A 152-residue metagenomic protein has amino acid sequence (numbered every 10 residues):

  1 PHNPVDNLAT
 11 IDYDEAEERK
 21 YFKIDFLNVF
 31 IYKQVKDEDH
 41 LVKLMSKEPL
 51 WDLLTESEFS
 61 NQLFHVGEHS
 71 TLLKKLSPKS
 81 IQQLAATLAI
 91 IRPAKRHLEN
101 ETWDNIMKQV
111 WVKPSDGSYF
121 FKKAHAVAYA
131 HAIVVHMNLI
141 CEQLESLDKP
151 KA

Functional and structural regions predicted by a protein language model:
P1-A152: Mg2+-dependent phosphoryl-transfer active-site scaffold
